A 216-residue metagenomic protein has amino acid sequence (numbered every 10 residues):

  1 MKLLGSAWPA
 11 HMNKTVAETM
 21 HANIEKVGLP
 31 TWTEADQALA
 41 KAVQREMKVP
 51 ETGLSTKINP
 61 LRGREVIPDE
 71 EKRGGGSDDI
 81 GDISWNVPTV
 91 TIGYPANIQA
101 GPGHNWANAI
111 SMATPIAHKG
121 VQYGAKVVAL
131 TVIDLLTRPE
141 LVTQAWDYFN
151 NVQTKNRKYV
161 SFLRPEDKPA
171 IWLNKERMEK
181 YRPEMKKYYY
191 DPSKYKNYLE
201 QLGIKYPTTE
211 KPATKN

Functional and structural regions predicted by a protein language model:
M1-N216: Metal-dependent amide/peptide-bond hydrolase catalytic core, centered on the "pita-bread" metallohydrolase fold
